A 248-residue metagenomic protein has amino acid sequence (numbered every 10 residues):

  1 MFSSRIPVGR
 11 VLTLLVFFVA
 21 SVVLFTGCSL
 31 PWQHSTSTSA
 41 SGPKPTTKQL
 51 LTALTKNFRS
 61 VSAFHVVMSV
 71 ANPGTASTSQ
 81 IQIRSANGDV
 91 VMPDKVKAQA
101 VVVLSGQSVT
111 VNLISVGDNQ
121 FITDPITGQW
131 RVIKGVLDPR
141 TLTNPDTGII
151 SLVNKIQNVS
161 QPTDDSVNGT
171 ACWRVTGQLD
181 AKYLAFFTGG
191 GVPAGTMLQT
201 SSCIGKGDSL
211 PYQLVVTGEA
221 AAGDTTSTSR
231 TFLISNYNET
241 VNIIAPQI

Functional and structural regions predicted by a protein language model:
M1-T26: Sec-dependent bacterial lipoprotein signal peptides
F2, C28-I248: Subset-of-secretome marker
